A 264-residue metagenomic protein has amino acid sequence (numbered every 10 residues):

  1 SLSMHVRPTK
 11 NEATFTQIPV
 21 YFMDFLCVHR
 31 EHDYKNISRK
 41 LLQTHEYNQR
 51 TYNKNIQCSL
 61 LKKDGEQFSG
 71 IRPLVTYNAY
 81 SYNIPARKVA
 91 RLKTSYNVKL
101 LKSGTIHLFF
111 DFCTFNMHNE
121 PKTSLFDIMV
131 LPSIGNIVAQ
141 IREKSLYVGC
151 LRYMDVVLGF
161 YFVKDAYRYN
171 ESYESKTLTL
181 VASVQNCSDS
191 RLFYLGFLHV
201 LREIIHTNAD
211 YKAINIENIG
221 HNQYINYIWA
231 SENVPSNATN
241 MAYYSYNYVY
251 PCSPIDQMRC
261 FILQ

Functional and structural regions predicted by a protein language model:
S1-R30, K62-E66, L101-C187: A conserved beta-strand-loop-helix scaffold within acyl/acetyltransferase catalytic domains
T14, I18-P19, E31, R39-Y82: Histidine/cysteine- and/or acidic
F22-F25, I37, A213-N215: Internal, well-ordered interaction modules that form the hydrophobic cores of assembly/scaffold domains in eukaryotic
V28-Y47, S188-H206: Conserved acetyl-CoA-binding loop-helix of GNAT-fold acetyltransferases
K35, Q43, Y47, I56-Q57 (+2 more regions): Non-transmembrane, interaction-prone segments in cytosolic or luminal domains
R50-T51, Q140, I204-I205: A general structural signal for short secondary-structure junctions and capping/turn motifs
I56-K102, Y153, G159-S190, H199-Q264: Active-site/acyl-donor-binding loops of N-acyltransferases
